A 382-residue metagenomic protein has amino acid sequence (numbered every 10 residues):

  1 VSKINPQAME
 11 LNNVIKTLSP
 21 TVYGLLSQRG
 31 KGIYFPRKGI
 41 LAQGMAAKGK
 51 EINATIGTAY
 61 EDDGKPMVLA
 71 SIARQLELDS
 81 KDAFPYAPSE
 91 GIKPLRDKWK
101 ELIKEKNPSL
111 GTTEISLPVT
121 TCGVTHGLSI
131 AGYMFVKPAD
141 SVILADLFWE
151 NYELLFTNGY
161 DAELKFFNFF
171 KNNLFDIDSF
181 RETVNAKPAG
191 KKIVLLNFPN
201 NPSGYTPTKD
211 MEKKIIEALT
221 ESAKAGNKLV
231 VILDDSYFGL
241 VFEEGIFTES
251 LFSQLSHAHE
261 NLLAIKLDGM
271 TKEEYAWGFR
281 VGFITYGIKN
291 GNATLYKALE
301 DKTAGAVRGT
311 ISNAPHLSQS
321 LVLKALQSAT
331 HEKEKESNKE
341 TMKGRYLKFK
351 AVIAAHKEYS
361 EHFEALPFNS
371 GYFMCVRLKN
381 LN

Functional and structural regions predicted by a protein language model:
N5-I15, L102, S256-E340: Conserved core segment of the aminotransferase class I/II
E10-R29: Generic N-terminal amphipathic, Lys/Arg-enriched alpha-helix
R29-C122: N-terminal small-domain helix-loop-helix segment of the aminotransferase-like
Y60-K65, E153, N201-Y205, G239-F242 (+2 more regions): Short catalytic/ligand-binding loop motif for oxyanion handling, primarily in non-cytosolic enzymes, centered on
D79-N227, V231, F238-A258, I265: Conserved core of the PLP fold type I
E336-K350, E361-L378: Conserved glycine-rich beta-strand-loop-beta hairpin in the small C-terminal domain of fold type I
L381-N382: Short, conserved charged micro-motifs
